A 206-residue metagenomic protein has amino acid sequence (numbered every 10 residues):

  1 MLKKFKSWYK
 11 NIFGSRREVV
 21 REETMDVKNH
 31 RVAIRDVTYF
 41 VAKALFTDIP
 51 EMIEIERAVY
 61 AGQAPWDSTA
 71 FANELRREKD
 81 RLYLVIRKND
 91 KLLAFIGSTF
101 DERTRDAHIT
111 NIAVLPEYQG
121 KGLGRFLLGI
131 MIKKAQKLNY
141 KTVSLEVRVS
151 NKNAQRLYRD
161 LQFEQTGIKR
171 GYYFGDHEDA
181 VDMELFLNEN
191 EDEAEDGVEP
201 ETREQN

Functional and structural regions predicted by a protein language model:
M1-F46, E189-D196, P200-Q205: Conserved N-terminal entry element of GNAT/NAT acetyltransferase domains
F5, I34, K43, T47 (+6 more regions): Acetyl-CoA-dependent GNAT
D26, E146, R159, E164-D179: Conserved catalytic-core motifs of GNAT/GCN5-like acyltransferases
T99-D101, E146, T166, E184: Solvent-exposed beta-strand sheet faces enriched in polar/charged residues
I109, V143-V147: Conserved hydrophobic beta-strand within the GNAT/NAT acetyltransferase core sheet that lines the active-site cleft
L115-G129, L138, V149-R156, D160-L161: Conserved glycine-rich acetyl-CoA-binding loop
R148-N151, G171-N206: C-terminal "cap" of GNAT-fold acetyltransferases
